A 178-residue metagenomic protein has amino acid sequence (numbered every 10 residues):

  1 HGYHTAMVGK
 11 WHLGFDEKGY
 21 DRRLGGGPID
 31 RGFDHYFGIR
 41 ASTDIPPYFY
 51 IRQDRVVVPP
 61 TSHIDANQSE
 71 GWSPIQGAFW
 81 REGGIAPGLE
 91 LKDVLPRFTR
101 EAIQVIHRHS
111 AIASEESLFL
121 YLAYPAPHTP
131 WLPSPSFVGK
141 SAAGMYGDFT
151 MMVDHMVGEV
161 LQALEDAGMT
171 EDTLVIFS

Functional and structural regions predicted by a protein language model:
H1-S178: Formylglycine-dependent sulfatase
